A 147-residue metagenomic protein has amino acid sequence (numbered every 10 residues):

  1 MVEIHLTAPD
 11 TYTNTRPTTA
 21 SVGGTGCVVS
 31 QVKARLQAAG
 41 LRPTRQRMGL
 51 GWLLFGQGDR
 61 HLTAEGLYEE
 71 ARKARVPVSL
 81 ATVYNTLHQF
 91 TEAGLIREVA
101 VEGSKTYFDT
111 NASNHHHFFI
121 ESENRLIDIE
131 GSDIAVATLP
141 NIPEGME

Functional and structural regions predicted by a protein language model:
M1-S30, R125, G131-E147: C-terminal regulatory/oligomerization modules of transcriptional regulators
G26-G40: Short, Lys/Arg-enriched N-terminal segment that forms or immediately precedes the first helix of a structured domain
L41, G56-D59, A74: Short helix-capping/hinge SLiMs at alpha-helix to coil transitions
M48-L53: Pre-recognition alpha-helix immediately N-terminal to the DNA-recognition helix within helix-turn-helix or winged-helix
T63-R75: DNA-recognition alpha helix
V83-A93: Basic amphipathic alpha-helical segments that dock to polyanions
E92-E147: Non-DNA-binding regulatory cores of transcription-related proteins, predominantly C-terminal effector-binding
